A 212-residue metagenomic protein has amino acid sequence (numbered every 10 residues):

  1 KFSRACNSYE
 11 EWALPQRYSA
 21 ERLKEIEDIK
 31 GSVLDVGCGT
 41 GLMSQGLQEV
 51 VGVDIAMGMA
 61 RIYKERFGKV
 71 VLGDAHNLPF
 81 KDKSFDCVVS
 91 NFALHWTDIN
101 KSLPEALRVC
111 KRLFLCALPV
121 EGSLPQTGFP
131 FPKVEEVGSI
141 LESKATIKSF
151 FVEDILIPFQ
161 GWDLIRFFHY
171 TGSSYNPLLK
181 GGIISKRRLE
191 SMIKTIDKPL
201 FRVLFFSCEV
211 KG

Functional and structural regions predicted by a protein language model:
K1-D28, L42-M43, M59: Conserved class I S-adenosyl-L-methionine
G31, D86, R112: Conserved acidic residues
L34-N77: Class I SAM-dependent methyltransferase SAM/SAH-binding core
H76-C87: A short acidic, Gly/Pro-enriched loop at the edge of an enzyme's catalytic core that lines a small-molecule cofactor
C87-N100, L118: A short SAM/SAH-binding and catalytic strip from SAM-dependent methyltransferases
N100-F114: A short glycine-rich, Lys/Arg-flanked "PGG" loop and its adjoining helix->strand segment in the class I
K111-G161, G172-I183: Conserved catalytic/acceptor-binding region of the Class I
K148-G212: Conserved Class I S-adenosyl-L-methionine
